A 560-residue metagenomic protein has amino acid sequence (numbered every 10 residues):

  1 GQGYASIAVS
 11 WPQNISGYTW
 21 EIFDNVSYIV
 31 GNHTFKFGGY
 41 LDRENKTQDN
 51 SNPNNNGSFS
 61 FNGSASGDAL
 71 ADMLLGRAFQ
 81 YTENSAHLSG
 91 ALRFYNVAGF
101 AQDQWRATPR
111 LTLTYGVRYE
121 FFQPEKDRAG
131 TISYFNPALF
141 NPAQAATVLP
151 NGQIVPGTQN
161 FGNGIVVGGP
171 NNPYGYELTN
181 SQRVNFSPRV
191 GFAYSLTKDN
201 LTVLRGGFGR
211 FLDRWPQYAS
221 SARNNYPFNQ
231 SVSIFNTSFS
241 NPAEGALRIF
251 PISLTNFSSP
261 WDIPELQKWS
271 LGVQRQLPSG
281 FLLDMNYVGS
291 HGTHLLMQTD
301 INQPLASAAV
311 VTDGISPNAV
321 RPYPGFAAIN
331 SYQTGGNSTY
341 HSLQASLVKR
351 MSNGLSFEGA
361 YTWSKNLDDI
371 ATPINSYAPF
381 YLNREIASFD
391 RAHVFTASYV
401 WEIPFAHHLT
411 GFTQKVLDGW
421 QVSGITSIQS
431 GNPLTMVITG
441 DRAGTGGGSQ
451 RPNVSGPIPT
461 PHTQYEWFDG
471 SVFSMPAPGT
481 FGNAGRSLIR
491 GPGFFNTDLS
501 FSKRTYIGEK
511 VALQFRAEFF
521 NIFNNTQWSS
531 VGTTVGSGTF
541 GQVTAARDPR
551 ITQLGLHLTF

Functional and structural regions predicted by a protein language model:
G1-A8, S64-H87, D127-N180, Y226-F257 (+4 more regions): Solvent-exposed loop segments that connect transmembrane elements
G1-Q102, Q123, D127-R128, N136-A143 (+1 more regions): Replace "related TpsB outer-membrane translocases also match" with "some related outer-membrane beta-barrels such as
A5-S16, Q80-L92, A98-F100, G175 (+4 more regions): Asp/Glu-centered strand-loop micro-motifs enriched in Gly/Pro and often flanked by an aromatic residue
G17-Y18, F94, A98-Y134, N141-P142 (+4 more regions): Structural signature of Gram-negative outer-membrane beta-barrels, strongest in the C-terminal barrel of TonB-dependent
Y18-N25, I29, V97-A101, F186-R189 (+5 more regions): Alpha-helical packing segments of well-folded alpha/beta enzyme cores
F23-V26, G31, G38, Q102-Q104 (+5 more regions): Alpha-helical hinge/cap motifs
K36, L201-R205, L409-F412: Surface-exposed patches in mature extracellular/periplasmic domains of secreted proteins
R110, F122-P124, S238-F239, L247-W269 (+1 more regions): Short, solvent-exposed micro-motifs at the edges of structured domains
